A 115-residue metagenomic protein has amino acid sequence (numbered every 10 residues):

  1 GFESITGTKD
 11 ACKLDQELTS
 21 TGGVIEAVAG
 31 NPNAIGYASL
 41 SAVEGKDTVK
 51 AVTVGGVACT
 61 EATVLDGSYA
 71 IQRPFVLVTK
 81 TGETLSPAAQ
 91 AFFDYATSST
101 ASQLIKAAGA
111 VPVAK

Functional and structural regions predicted by a protein language model:
G1-K115: Exported/periplasmic ABC-transporter solute-binding proteins
